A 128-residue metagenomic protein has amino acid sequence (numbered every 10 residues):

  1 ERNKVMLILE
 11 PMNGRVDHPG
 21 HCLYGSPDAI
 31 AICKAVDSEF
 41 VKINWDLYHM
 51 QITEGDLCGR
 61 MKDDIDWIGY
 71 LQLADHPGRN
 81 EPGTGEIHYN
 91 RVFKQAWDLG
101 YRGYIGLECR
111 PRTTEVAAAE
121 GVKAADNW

Functional and structural regions predicted by a protein language model:
R2, L23-W45, H49-W128: Histidine-acidic metal/acid-base catalytic patches
N13-G14, R110: Conserved beta-strand edge residues that scaffold enzyme active sites
G14-H21: Surface-exposed cleft-lining segments at the edges of enzyme active sites
